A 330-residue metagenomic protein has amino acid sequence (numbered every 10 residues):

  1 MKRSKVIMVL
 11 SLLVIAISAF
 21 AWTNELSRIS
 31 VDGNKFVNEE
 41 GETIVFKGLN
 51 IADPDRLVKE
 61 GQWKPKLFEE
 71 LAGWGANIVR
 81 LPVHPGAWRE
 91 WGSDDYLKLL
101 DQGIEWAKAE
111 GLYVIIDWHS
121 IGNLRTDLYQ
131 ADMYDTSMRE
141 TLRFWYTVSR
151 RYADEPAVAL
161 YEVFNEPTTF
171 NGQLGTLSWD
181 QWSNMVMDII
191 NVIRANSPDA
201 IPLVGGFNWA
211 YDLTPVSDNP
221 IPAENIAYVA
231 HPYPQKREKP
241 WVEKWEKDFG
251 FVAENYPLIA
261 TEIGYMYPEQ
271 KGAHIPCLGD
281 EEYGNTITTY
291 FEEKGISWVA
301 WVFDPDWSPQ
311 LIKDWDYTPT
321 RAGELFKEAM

Functional and structural regions predicted by a protein language model:
M1-M8: Bacterial N-terminal signal peptides that target proteins for export
V9-S18: Bacterial N-terminal signal peptides
F20-I78, L325-A329: N-terminal carbohydrate-binding accessory modules
R28, E60, D132, R139-L160 (+3 more regions): Extracellular glycoside hydrolase catalytic/binding regions
E40, I44-K66, W88-G92, Y129-M133 (+2 more regions): Acidic/histidine-rich helix-loop elements that form or flank divalent-metal/phosphate-binding sites at the catalytic
G48-N50, R80, E162, L203 (+1 more regions): Residues embedded in well-ordered beta-strands within globular domains across many folds
N50, P82, D117-W118, P232 (+1 more regions): Residue-level recognition of beta-strand->loop/alpha-helix junctions
W63-R125, E140, W182-S197, P276-G295: Aromatic-lined substrate-binding rim segments of carbohydrate-active enzymes
